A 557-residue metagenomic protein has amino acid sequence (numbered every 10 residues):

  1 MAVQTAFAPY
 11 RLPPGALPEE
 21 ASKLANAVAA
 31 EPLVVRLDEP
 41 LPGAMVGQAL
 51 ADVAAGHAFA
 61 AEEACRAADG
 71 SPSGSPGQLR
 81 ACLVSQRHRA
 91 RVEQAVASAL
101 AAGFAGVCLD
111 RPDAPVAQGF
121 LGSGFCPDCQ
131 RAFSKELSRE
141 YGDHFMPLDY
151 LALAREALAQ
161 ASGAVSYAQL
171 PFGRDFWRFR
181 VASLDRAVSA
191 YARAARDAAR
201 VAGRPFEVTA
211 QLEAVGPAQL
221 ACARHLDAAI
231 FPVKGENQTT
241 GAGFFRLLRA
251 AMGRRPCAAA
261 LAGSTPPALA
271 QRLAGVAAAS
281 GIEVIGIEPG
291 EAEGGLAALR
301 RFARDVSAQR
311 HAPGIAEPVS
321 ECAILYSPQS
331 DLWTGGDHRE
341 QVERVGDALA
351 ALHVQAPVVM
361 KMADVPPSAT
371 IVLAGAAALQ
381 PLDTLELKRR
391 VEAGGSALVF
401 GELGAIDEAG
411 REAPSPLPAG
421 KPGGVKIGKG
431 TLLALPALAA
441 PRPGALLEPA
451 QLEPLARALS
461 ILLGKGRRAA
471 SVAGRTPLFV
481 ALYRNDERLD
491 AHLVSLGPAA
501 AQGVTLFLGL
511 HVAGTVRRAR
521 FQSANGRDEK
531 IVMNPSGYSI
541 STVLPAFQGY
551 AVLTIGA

Functional and structural regions predicted by a protein language model:
M1-F59, R89-Q94, S98-A102, A194 (+10 more regions): Mature N-terminal, pre-catalytic/accessory segment of carbohydrate-active enzymes
V3, P42-A90, L248-R249, C257: Mobile, glycine- and charge-enriched loop segments and immediately flanking short secondary-structure elements within
T5-Y10, L33-V35, P42-Q48, V107-L109 (+4 more regions): Hydrophobic faces of well-ordered beta-strands that scaffold small-molecule active sites in alpha/beta enzyme cores
F7-A16, G77-R91, A262-P267: Active-site mouth loops of central-metabolism enzymes
P32-L37, A99-P115, I285, T370-G375 (+1 more regions): Short acidic catalytic loops
R36-E39, V46-D52, D110-V116, L212-A214 (+1 more regions): Short, solvent-exposed turn/loop segments enriched in Gly/Ser/Thr/Pro and often Arg
A67, P72-G241, L247: Polysaccharide-binding and catalytic clefts of secreted carbohydrate-active enzymes
A157, V181-P217, C222-A557: Carbohydrate-binding surfaces of carbohydrate-active enzymes
